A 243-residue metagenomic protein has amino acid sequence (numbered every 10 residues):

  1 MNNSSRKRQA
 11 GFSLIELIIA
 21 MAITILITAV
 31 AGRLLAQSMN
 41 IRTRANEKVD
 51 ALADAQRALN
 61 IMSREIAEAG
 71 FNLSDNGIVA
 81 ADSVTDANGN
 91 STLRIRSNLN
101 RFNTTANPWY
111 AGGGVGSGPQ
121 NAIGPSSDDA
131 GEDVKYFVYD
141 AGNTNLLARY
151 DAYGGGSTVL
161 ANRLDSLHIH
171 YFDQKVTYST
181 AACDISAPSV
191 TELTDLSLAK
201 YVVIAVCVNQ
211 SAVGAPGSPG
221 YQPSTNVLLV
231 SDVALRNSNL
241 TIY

Functional and structural regions predicted by a protein language model:
N2-S4, R8-F71, I242-Y243: Aliphatic-rich helix starts adjacent to a transmembrane/signal segment
S5, A87, L196-L198: Short, flexible hinge/linker loops that cap or flank conserved catalytic cores
R8, S74, D86, D173: Acidic surface patches and DE-rich sequence motifs
T43, E47, Y150, G220-P223: Short helix/strand-bridging catalytic loops that position acidic/His residues to coordinate divalent metals and engage
Q56, A67, A148-R149, R236: Short, cationic motifs built from Arg/Lys/His that form the positively charged side of catalytic pockets
I66-S83: Internal low-complexity, small-residue/proline-rich segments
D82-H170, N226, V230: Surface-exposed loop/linker segments characteristic of extracytoplasmic
L99-R101, G155-Y243: Short linear sequence signals and composition-biased patches located at protein termini or domain-edge surfaces
